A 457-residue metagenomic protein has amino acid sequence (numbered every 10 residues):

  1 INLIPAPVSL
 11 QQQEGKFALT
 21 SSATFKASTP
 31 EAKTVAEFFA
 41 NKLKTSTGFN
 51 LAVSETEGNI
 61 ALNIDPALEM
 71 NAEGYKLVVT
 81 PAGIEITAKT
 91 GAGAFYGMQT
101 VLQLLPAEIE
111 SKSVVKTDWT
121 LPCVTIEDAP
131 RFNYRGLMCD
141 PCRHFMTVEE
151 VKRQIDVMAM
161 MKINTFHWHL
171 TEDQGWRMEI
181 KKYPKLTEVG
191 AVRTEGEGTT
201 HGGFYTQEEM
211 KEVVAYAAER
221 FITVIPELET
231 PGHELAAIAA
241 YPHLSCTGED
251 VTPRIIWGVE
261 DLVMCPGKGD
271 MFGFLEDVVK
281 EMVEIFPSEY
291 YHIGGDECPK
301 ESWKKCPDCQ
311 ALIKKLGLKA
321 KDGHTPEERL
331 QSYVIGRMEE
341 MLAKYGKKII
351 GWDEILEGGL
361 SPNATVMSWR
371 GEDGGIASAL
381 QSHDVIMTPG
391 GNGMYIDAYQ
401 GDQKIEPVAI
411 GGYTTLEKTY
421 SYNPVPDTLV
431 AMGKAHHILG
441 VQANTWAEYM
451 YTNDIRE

Functional and structural regions predicted by a protein language model:
I1-F132: Contiguous, structured surface segment used for ligand recognition
S28, A88, T171, E227-E229 (+5 more regions): Active-site-proximal beta-strand/loop segments in catalytic clefts of secreted hydrolases
K33-T34, F145-T147, D173-E179, P231-A237 (+6 more regions): Flexible loop/turn segments at secondary-structure boundaries
M70-Y290, C306, R337, M341 (+2 more regions): Feature activates predominantly on carbohydrate-active enzymes
A237-H243, T247, T252-A364, W369-L380: Active-site neighborhood of glycoside hydrolase catalytic domains
K348-E354, G359-A364, R370-E457: Flexible, acidic glycine-rich loops studded with aromatic residues
